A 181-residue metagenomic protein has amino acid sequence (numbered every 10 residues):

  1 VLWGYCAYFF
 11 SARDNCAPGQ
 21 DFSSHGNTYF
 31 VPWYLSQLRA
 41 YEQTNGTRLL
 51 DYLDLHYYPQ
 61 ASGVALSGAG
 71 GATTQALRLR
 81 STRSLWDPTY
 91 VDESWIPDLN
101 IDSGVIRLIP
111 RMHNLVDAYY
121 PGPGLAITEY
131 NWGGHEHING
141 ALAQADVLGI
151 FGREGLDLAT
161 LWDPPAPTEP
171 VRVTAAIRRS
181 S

Functional and structural regions predicted by a protein language model:
V1-N139, Q144: Noncatalytic carbohydrate-binding groove/subsite architecture in carbohydrate-active enzymes
G149-S181: Aromatic- and carboxylate-lined catalytic core of secreted/periplasmic carbohydrate-active enzymes
